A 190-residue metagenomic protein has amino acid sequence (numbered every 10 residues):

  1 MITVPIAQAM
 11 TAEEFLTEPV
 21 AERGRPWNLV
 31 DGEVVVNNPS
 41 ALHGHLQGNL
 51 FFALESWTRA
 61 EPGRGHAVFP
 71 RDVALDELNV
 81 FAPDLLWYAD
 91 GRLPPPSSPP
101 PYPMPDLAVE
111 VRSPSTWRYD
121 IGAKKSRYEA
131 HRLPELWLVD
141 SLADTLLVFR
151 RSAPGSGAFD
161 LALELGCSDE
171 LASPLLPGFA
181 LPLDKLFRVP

Functional and structural regions predicted by a protein language model:
M1-P190: Gly/Pro/Ser/Thr-rich low-complexity, intrinsically disordered segments predominantly at protein N-termini
